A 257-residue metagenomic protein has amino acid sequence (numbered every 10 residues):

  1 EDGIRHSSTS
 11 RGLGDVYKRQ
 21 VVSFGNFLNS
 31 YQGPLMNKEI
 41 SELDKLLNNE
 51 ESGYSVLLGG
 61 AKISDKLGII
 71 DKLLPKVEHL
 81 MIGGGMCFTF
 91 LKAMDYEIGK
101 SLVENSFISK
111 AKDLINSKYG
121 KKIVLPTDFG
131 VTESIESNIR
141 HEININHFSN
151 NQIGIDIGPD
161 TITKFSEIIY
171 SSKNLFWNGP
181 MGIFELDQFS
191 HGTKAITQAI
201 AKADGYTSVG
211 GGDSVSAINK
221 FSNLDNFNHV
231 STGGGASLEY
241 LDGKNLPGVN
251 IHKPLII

Functional and structural regions predicted by a protein language model:
E1-L13, Y17: Single conserved hydrophobic/aromatic residue that forms the stacking wall/gate of nucleotide- or nucleobase-binding
G14-I257: Conserved catalytic alpha/beta core of Sir2/sirtuin-type deacylases, generalized to analogous enzyme cores that bind
